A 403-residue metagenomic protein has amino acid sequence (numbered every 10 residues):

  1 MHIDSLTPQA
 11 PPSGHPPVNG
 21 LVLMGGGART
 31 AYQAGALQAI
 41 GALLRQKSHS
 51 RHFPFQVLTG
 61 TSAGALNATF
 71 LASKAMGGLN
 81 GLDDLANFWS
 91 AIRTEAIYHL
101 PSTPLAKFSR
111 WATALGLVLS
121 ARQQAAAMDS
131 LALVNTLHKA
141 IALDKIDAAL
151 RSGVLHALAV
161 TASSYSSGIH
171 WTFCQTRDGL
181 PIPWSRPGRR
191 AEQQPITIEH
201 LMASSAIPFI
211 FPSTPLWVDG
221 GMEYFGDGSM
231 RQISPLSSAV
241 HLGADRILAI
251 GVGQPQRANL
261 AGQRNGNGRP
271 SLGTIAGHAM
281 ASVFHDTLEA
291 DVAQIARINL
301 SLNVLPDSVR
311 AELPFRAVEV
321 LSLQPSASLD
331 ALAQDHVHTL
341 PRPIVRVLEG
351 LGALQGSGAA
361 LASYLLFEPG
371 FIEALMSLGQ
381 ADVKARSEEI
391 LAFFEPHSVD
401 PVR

Functional and structural regions predicted by a protein language model:
M1-V18, V402: N-terminal low-complexity/intrinsically disordered extensions
G14-V22, A28-L131, N135-L137, C174-R186 (+5 more regions): Patatin-like phospholipase
A28-T30, A68, Q232, P255-A258 (+2 more regions): Flexible loop/turn segments at secondary-structure boundaries
A42-H52, K145-L150, V304-L313: Alpha-helix termini
Q124, S301-R403: C-terminal helical/tail subdomains of lipid-metabolizing enzymes
Q124-A162, I169-F173: Active-site periphery "cap/insert" segments of enzyme catalytic domains
G153-D245, A249-I250, P255-T274, H278-A279 (+1 more regions): Active-site gating loop/helix substructures
A261-S301, P343-I344: Acidic, Ser/Thr-rich peripheral helices and adjacent loops at domain boundaries
